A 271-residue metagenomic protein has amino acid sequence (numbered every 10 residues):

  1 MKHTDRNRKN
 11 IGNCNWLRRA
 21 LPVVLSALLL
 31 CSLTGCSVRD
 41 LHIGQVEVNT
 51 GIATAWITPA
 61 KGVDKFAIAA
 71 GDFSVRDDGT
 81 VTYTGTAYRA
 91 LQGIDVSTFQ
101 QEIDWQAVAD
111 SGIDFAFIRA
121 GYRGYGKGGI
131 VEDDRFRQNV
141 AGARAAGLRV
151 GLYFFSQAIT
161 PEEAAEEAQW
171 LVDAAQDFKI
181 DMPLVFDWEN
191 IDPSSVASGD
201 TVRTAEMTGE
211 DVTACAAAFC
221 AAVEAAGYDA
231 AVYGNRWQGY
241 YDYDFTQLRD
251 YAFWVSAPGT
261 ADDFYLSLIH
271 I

Functional and structural regions predicted by a protein language model:
N7-V23: Bacterial N-terminal signal peptides that target proteins for export
T34-G35: C-terminal motif of bacterial Sec signal peptides marking the signal peptidase cleavage site
D40-D114, R119: Boundary/entry segment of secreted carbohydrate-active catalytic domains
T86-A217, E224: Substrate-binding cleft of extracellular glycoside hydrolase catalytic domains
V150, D229-A230, F253: Hydrophobic anchor at the start of a short beta-strand that flanks the dinucleotide cofactor-binding loop
G227-Y240: Aromatic-lined carbohydrate-recognition surfaces of secreted/lumenal glycan-active proteins
L248-Y265: Acidic, His- and aromatic-enriched active-site or binding-groove loops in soluble protein domains that engage sugars
I269-I271: Conserved small/polar residues in nucleotide/adenosyl-binding loops
